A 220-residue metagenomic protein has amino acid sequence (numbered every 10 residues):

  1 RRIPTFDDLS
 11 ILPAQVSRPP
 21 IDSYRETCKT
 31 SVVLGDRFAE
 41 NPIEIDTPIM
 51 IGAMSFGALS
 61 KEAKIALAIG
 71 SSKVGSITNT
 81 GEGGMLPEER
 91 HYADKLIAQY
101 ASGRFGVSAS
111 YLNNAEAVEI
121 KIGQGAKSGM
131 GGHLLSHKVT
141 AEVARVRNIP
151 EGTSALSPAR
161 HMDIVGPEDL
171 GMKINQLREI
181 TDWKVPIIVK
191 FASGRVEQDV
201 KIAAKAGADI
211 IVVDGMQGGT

Functional and structural regions predicted by a protein language model:
R1-I49, A53-D94, A98-G129, L135-S136: Conserved, well-structured core domains of diverse proteins
I69, G84-M85, R90-Y92, R104-T220: Alpha/beta enzyme core
